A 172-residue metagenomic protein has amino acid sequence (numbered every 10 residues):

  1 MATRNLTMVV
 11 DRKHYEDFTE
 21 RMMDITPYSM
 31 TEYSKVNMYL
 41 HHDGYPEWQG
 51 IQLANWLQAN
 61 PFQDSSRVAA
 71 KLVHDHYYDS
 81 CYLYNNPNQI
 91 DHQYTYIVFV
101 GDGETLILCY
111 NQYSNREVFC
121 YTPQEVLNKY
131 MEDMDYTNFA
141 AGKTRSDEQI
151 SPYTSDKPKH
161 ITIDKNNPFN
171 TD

Functional and structural regions predicted by a protein language model:
R4-V9: Short beta-strand scaffold segments in enzyme catalytic cores
V10-Y15, E32, V100-G103: Short acidic-glycine loop/turn motifs at beta-strand connectors
K13-T31, K165-D172: Polar low-complexity intrinsically disordered regions
T19-W48, Y113-S114: Short, solvent-exposed aromatic-acidic interface loops
Y45, Q49, F119-T122: Non-membrane alpha-helical secondary structure
A54-T171: Low-complexity intrinsically disordered segments
